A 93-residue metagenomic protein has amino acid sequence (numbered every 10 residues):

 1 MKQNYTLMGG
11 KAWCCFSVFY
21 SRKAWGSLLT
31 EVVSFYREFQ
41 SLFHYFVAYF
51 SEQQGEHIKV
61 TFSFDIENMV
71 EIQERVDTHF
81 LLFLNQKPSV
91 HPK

Functional and structural regions predicted by a protein language model:
M1-K93: An acidic, charge-biased composition feature
